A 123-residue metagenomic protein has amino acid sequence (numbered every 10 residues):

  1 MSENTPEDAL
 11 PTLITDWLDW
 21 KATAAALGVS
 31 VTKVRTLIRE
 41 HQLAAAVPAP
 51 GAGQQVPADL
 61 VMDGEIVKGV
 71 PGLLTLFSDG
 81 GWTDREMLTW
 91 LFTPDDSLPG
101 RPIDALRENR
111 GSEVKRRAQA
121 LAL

Functional and structural regions predicted by a protein language model:
M1-L123: Non-transmembrane "mature" sequence context
